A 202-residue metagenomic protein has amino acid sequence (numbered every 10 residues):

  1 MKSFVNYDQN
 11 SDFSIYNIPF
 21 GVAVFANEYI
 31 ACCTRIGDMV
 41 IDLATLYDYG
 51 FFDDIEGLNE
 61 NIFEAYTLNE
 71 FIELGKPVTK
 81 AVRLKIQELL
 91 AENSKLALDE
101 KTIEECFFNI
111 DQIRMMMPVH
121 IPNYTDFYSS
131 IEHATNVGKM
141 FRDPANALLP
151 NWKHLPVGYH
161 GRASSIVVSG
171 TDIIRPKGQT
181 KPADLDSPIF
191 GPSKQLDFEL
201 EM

Functional and structural regions predicted by a protein language model:
M1-E28, R35, I41-M202: Active-site microenvironments in enzyme catalytic cores
